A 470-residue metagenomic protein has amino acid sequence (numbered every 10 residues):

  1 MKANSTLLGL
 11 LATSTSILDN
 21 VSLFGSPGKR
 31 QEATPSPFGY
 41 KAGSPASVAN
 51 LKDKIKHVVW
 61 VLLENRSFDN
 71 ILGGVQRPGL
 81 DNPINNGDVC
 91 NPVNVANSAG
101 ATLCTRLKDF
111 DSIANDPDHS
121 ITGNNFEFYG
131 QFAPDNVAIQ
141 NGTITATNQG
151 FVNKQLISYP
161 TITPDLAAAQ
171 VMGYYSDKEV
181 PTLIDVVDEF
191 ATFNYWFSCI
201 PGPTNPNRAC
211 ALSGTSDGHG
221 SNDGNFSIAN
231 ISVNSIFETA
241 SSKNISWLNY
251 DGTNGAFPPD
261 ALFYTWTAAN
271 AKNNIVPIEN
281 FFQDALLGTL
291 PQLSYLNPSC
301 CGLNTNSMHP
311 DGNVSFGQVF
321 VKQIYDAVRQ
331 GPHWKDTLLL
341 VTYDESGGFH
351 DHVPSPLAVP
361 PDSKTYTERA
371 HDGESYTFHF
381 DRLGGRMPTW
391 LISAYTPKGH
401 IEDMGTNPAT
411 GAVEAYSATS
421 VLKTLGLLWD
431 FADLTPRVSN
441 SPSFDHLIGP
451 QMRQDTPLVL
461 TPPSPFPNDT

Functional and structural regions predicted by a protein language model:
M1-P27: Fungal secretory targeting signals
L23-T470: N-terminal pro-sequences and low-complexity stem/linker regions of secreted or lumenal proteins
